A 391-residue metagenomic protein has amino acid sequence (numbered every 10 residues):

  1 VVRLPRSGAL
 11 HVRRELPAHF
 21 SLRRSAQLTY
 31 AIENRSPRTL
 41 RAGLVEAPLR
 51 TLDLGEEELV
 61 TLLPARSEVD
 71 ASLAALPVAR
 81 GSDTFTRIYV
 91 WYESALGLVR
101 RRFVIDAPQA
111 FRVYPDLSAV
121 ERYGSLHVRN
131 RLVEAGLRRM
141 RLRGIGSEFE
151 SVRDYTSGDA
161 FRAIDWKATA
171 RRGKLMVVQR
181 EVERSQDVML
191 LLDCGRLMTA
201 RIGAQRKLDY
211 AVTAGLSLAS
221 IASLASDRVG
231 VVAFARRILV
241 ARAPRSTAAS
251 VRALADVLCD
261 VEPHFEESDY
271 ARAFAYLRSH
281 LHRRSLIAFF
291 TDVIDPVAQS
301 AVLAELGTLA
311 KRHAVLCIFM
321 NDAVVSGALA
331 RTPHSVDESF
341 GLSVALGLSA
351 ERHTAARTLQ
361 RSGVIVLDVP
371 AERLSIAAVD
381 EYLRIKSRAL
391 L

Functional and structural regions predicted by a protein language model:
V1-A249, R284-F289, V297-S300, A304-T308 (+1 more regions): An amphipathic, basic-hydrophobic helix/alpha-beta surface used to engage anionic, phosphate-rich ligands or surfaces
V1-L4, T29, E46, R122-G124 (+2 more regions): Von Willebrand factor type A / integrin I
A163-I164, L258-E262, I287-T291, F340-G341: Short, basic, glycine/proline-bearing loop/turn elements
A225, V261, R283-R284, R312 (+1 more regions): Structured helix-beta-strand junction loops
F234-R237, A275, S375: A glycine-rich phosphate-binding loop feature that marks nucleotide/adenosyl-phosphate handling sites
R242-D256, L374-S375: Short, electropositive alpha-helical surface patch
A249-L286: Von Willebrand factor
I294: Catalytic metal-binding/acid-base residues of hydrolase active sites
